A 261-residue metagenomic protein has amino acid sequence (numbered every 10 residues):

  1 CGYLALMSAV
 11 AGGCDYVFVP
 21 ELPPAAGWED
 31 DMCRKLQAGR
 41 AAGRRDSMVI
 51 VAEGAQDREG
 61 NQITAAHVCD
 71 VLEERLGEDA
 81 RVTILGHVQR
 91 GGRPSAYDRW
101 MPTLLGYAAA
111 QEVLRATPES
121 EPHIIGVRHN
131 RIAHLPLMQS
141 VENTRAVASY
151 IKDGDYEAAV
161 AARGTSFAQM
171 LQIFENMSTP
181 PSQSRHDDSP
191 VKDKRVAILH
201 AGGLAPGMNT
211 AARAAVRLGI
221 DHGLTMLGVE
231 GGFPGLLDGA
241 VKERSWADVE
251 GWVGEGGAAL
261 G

Functional and structural regions predicted by a protein language model:
C1-A5, W28-E29, R58-N61, P102 (+2 more regions): Short glycine/serine/threonine-rich phosphate/pyrophosphate-binding segments that cradle anionic phosphate groups
C1-V82: Accessory alpha-helical/coil subdomains and C-terminal extensions that flank or cap enzyme catalytic cores
E21-P24, E53-Q56, L85-R90, R128-N130 (+3 more regions): Short, ordered loop/turn segments at secondary-structure junctions
V49-A52, R195-A205, A258-G261: Short glycine-rich or small-residue beta-strand-to-loop segments that form or flank ligand, phosphate, metal/Fe-S
T64-D187: C-terminal non-catalytic interaction/assembly regions of soluble proteins
P190-L237: N-terminal phosphate-binding or glycine-rich loops at protein starts, especially the Walker A/P-loop of NTPases
T225-G261: Glycine-rich nucleotide/cofactor/substrate-binding loop typically near the N-terminus or early in the first domain
